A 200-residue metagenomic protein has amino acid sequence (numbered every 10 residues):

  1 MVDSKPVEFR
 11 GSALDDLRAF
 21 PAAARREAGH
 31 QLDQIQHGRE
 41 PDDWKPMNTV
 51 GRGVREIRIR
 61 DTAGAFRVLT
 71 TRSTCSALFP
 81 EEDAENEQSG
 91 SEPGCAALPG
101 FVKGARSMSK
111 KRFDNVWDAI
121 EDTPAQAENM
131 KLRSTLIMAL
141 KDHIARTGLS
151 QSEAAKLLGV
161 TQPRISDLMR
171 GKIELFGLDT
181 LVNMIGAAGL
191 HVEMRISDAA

Functional and structural regions predicted by a protein language model:
M1-A65, E82-S107: Basic, Lys/Arg-enriched alpha-helical interface segments
T71-C75: Active-site beta-strand-loop-beta-strand hairpin of nuclease catalytic cores that positions key catalytic residues
M108-M138: N-terminal flexible/basic segments that precede or flank functional cores
I144, A155, I185: The alpha-helix within a helix-turn-helix
L149-R164: Short alpha-helical DNA-recognition segment
M169: DNA major-groove recognition helix of helix-turn-helix
L178-M194: DNA major-groove recognition helix of helix-turn-helix/homeodomain DNA-binding modules
I196-A200: Short, charged recognition helix plus adjacent turn of helix-turn-helix-like nucleic-acid-binding domains
